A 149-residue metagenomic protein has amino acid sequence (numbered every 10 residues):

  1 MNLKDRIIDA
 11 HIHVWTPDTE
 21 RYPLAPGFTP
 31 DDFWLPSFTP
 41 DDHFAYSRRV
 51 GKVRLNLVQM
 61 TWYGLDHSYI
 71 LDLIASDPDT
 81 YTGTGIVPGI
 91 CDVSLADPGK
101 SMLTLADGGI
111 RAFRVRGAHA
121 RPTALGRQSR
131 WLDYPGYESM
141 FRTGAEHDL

Functional and structural regions predicted by a protein language model:
M1-Y69, A106: An N-terminally biased module of ancient metal coordination in phosphate/nucleic-acid-related enzymes
G64-L149: Active-site gating/metal-coordination segments in enzymes
